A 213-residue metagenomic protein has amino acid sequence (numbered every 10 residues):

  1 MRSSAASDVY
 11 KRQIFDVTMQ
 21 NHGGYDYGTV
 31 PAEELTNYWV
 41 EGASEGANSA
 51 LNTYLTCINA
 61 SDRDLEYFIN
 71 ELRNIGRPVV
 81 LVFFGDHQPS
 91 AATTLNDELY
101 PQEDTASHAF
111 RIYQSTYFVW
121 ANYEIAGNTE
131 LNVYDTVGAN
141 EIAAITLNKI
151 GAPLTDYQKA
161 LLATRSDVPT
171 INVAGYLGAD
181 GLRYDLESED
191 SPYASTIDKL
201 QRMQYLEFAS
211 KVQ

Functional and structural regions predicted by a protein language model:
S7-Q213: Solvent-exposed soluble domains appended to multi-pass membrane proteins
